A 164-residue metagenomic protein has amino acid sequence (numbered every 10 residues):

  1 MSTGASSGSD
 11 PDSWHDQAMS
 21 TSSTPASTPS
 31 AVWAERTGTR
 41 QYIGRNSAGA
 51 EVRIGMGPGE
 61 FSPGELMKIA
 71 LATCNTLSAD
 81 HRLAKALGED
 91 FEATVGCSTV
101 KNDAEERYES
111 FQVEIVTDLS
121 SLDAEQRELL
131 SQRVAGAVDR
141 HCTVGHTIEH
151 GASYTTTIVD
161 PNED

Functional and structural regions predicted by a protein language model:
S2-I69, L77-D164: Extended beta-strand/beta-hairpin segments
